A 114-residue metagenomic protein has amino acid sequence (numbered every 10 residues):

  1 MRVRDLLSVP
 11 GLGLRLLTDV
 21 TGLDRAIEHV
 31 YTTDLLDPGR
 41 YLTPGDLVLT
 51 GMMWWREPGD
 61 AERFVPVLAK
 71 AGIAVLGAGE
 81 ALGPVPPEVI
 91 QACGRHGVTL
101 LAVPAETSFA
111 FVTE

Functional and structural regions predicted by a protein language model:
M1-E114: Alpha-helical/coil-rich non-catalytic "connector" segments in signaling and regulatory proteins
